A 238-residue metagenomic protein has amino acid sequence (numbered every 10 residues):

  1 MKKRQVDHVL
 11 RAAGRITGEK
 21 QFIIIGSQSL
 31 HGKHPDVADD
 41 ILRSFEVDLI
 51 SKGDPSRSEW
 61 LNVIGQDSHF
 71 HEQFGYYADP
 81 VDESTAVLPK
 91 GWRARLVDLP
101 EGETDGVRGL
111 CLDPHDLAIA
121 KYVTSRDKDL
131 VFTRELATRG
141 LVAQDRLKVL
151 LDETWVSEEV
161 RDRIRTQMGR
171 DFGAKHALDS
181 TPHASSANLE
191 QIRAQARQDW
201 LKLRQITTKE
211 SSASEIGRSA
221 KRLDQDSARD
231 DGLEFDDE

Functional and structural regions predicted by a protein language model:
M1-D199, R204, E215, S227 (+1 more regions): Compositionally biased terminal segments of proteins
R204-D224: Short, highly charge-biased, low-complexity peptide segments
